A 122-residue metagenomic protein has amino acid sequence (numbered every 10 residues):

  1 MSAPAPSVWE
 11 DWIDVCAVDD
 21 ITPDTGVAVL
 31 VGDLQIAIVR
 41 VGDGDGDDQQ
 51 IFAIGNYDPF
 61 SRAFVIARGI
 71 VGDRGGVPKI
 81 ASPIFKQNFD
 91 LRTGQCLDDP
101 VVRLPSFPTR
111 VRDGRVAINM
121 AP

Functional and structural regions predicted by a protein language model:
M1-V77, D90-L91, R103-P122: N-terminal pre-ligand scaffold of iron-sulfur
D58, S82-F85: Short cysteine clusters
